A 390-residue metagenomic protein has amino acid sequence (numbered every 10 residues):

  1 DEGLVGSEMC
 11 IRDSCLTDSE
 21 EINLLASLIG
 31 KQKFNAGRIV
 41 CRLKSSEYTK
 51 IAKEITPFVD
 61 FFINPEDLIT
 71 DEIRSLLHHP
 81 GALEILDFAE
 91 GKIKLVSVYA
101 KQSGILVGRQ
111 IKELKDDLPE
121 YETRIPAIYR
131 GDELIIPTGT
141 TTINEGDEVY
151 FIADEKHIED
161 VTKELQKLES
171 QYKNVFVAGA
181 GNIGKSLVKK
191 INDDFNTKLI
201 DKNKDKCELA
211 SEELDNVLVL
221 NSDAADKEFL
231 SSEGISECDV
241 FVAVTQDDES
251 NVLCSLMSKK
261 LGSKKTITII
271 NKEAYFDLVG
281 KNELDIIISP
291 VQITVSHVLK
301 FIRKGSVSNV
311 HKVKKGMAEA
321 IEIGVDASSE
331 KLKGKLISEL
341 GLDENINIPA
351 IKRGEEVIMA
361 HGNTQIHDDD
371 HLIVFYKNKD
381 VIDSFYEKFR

Functional and structural regions predicted by a protein language model:
D1-G6, C10-I11: Single conserved hydrophobic/aromatic residue that forms the stacking wall/gate of nucleotide- or nucleobase-binding
I11, C15, V175-V177, A243: Hydrophobic Val/Ile/Leu positions in short beta-strands of Rossmann-like dinucleotide-binding domains
R12, S97, Q102, L106-V161 (+3 more regions): Cytosolic Rossmann-like ligand/nucleotide-binding regulatory domains
E20, S46, K204-C207, D248 (+1 more regions): Helix N-cap at the beta1-alpha1 junction of Rossmann-like dinucleotide-binding domains, i.e., the first residues
G37-L106, I269-K331: Flexible, Lys/Arg-rich cytosolic regulatory linkers and terminal tails that connect or flank
I39, N196-K198, T266: Short beta-strand element of Class I
Y99-Q102, Q171-K206, S329: Glycine-rich adenosine-cofactor-binding loop
L218-V381, Y386-R390: C-terminal structured domain segments across diverse proteins
